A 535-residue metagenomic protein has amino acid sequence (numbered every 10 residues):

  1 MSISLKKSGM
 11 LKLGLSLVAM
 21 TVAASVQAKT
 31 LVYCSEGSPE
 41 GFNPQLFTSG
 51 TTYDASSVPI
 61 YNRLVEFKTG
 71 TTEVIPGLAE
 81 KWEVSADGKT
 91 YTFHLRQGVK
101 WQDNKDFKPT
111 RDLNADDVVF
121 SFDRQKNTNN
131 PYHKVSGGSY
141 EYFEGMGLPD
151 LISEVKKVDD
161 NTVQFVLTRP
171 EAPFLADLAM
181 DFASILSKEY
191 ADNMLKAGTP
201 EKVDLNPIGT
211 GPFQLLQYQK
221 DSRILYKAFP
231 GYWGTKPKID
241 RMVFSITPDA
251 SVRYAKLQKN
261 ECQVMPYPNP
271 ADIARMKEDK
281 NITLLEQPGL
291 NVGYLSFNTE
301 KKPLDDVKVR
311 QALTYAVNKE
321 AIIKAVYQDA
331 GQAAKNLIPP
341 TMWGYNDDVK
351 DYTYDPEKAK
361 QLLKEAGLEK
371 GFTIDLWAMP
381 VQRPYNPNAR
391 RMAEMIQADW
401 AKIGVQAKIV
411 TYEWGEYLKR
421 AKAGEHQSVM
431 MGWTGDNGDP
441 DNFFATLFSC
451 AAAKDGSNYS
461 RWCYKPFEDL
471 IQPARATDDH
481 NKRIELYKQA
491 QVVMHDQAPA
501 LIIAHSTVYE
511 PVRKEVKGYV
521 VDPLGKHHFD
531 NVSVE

Functional and structural regions predicted by a protein language model:
S2, H94, N127, P131-A191: Surface-exposed binding/hinge segments that line and control ligand-binding clefts or catalytic entry sites
T30-L31, S35, A55, A172 (+6 more regions): Detector for C-terminal structural segments
C34-A86, D123, I208-T210: N-terminal lobe/hinge region of extracytoplasmic solute-binding protein
S38-D54, L78-A79, K105-K108, A172-S184 (+3 more regions): A structural "hinge/loop" feature
K68-T69, D150, D160-N161, E171-P237 (+3 more regions): Gly/Pro-rich hinge or "lid" segments in bacterial periplasmic/extracellular proteins
E80-P131, Q164, P303: Aromatic- and charge-enriched surface segment that lines or borders ligand/interaction sites
E201-D204, F229-R275, A393: Ligand-site clamp/hinge motif
F213, A333-A366, R383-R391: Structural transition elements
